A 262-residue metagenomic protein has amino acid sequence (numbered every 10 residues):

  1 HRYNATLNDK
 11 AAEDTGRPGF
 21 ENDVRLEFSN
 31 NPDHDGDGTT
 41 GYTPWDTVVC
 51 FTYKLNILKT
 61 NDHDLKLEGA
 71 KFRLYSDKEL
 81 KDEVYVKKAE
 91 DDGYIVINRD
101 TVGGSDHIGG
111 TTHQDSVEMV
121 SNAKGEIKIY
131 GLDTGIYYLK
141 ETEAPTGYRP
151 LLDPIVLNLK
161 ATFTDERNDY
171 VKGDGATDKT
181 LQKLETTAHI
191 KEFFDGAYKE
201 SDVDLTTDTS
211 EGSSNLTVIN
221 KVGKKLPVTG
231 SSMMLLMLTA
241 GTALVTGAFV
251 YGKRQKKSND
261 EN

Functional and structural regions predicted by a protein language model:
H1-N262: Solvent-exposed loop/turn and edge beta-strand elements of beta-rich ligand-binding domains
